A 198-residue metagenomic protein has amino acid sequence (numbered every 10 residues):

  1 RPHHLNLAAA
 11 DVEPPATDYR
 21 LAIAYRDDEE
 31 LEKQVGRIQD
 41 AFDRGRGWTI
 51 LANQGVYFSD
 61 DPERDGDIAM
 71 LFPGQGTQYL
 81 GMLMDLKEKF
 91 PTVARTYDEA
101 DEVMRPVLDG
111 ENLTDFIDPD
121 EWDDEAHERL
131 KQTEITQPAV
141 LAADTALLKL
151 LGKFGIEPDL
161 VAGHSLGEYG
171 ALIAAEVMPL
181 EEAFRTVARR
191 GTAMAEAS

Functional and structural regions predicted by a protein language model:
R1-I68, M84, E196-S198: Flexible catalytic loop/linker elements that gate and position reactive groups at enzyme active sites
W48-S198: FabD-like malonyl-/acyl-CoA
